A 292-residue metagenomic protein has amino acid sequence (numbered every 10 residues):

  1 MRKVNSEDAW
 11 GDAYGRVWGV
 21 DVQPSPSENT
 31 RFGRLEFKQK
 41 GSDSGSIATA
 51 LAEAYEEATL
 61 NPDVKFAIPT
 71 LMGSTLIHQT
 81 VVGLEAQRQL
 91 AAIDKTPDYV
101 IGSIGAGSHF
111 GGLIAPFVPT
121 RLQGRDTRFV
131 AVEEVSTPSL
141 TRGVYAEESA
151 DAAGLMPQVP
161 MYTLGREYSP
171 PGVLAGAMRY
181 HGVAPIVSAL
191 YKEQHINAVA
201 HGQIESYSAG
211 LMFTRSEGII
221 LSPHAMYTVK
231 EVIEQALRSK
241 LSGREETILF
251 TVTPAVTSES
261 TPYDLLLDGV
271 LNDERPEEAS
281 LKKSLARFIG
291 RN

Functional and structural regions predicted by a protein language model:
M1-K3, T96-F110, H224, E246-V252: A short, small-residue-rich loop immediately preceding and capping a beta-strand
M1-S44, S139-S149, S260-G269: Active-site-proximal loop->helix
V4-W10, I104-I114, S139-T141, H224-I233 (+1 more regions): Short glycine/serine/threonine-rich phosphate/pyrophosphate-binding segments that cradle anionic phosphate groups
S27-T30, L71-S74, I104-S108, E133-P138 (+5 more regions): Glycine-rich beta-alpha junction loops
D43-T70, D94, P119-L122, D126 (+2 more regions): Active-site/ligand-binding loops adjacent to catalytic centers
A54, A86, V100-G102, G107 (+4 more regions): Buried hydrophobic positions in well-ordered alpha/beta secondary-structure cores of metabolic enzymes
V81-V82, G243, T247-S284: Glycine/aspartate-rich loop-and-adjacent alpha/beta segment that forms the canonical ThDP
Q87-K95: Phosphate/pyrophosphate-binding loops at sites that engage ATP/ADP/AMP, CoA/4′-phosphopantetheine, polyphosphate
